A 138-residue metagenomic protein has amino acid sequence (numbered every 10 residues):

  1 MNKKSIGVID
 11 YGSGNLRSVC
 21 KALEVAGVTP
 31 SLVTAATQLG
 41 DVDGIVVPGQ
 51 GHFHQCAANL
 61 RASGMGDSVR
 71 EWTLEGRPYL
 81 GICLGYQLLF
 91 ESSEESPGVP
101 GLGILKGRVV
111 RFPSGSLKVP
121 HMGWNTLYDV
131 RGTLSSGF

Functional and structural regions predicted by a protein language model:
N2-G7: Extreme N-terminal starter segment of soluble prokaryotic enzymes
I9-Y11: Short hydrophobic segments within beta-strands
V19: Divalent-cation-assisted or electrostatically stabilized phosphate/pyrophosphate-binding catalytic cores
T29, G44, P78-L80: Structural signature of beta-strand start/N-cap positions in the alpha/beta core of ABC transporter nucleotide-binding
P30-D41: Short acidic low-complexity segments
L39-G49: Short acidic/histidine-rich motifs immediately flanking catalytic phosphotransfer sites in two-component signaling
G51-W124: Cysteine-nucleophile active-site neighborhood
W124-F138: Catalytic beta-strand/loop cores that center a nucleophilic Ser/Cys/Thr and support acyl-enzyme chemistry
